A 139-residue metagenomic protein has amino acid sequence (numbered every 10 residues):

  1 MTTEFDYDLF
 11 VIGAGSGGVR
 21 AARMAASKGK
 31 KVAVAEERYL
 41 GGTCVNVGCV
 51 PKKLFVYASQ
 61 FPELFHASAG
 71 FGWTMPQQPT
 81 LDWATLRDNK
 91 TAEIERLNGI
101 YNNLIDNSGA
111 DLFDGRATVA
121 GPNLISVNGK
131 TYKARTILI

Functional and structural regions predicted by a protein language model:
T3-G15: Beta1/beta-strand and adjacent pyrophosphate-binding region of the FAD-binding site in flavoprotein oxidoreductases
E4-Y7, R23-K30, A35-I139: Glycine-rich flavin
G18-V19: N-terminal Rossmann-fold NAD(P) dinucleotide-binding loop
